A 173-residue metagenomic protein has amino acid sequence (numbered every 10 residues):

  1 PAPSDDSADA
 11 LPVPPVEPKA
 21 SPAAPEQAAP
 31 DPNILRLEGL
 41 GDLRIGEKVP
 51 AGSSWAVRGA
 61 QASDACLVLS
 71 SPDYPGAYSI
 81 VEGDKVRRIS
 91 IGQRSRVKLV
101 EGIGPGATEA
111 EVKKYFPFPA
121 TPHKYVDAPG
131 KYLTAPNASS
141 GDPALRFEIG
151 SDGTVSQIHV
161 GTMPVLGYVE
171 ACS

Functional and structural regions predicted by a protein language model:
P1-E38: N-terminal low-complexity, Pro/Thr-rich disordered segments that flank secretion/membrane-targeting signals
A29-L37, R87-V97: Acidic/histidine-rich, surface-exposed loop or edge segments in extracytoplasmic proteins
L43: Intrinsically disordered, low-complexity polar regions and short flexible loop motifs
G46, V100-A107: Glycine-centered tight-turn and secondary-structure capping sites
K48-E82, E109-T154: A cross-family detector of function-defining hotspots
S95-V97, G153, P164-V165: Solvent-exposed loop/turn segments at secondary-structure junctions within structured extracellular/periplasmic domains
Q157: A motif-centric signal for short, conserved binding hotspots located in accessible loops or intrinsically disordered
V160-S173: Short, low-complexity, Pro/Ser/Thr/Gly-rich segments in the mature regions of secreted, periplasmic
